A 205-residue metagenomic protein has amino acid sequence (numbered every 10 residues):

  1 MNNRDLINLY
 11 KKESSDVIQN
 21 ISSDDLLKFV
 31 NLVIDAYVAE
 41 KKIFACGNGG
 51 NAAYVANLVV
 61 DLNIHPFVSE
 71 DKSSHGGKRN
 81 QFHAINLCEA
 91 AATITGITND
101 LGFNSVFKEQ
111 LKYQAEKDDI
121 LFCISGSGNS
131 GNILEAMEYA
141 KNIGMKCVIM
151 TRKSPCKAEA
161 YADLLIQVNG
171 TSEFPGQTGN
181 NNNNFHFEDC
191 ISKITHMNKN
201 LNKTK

Functional and structural regions predicted by a protein language model:
M1-I21: Generic N-terminal amphipathic, Lys/Arg-enriched alpha-helix
I7, L26-F29, V55, I191: Hydrophobic packing residues in well-ordered alpha-helices of helical domains and bundles
I21-A39: A short, well-structured juxtamembrane/interface segment
A39-G49, L121-C123: Short glycine-rich or small-residue beta-strand-to-loop segments that form or flank ligand, phosphate, metal/Fe-S
N51-T204: Glycine-rich phosphate-binding loops that contact phosphosugars or nucleotide phosphates
